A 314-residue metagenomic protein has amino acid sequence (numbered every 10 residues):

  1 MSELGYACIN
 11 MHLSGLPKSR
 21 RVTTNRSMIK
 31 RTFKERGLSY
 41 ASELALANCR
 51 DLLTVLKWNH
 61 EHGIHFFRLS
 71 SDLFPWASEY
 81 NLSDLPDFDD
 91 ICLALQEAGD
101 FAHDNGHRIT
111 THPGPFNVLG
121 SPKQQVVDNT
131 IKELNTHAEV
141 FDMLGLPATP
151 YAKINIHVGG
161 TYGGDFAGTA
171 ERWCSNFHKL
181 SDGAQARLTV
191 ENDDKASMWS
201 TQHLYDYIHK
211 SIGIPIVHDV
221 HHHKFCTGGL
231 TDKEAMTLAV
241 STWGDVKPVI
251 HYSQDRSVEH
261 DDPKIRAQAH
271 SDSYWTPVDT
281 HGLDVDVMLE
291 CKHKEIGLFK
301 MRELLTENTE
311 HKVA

Functional and structural regions predicted by a protein language model:
M1-R108, N117-L146, P150, K179 (+4 more regions): Alpha/beta catalytic barrel-like cores
D72, G114, H157-G159: Short loop/turn motifs enriched for small/polar and acidic residues
I109-N117, I216-K224, I250: Histidine-centered catalytic micro-motifs
T136, G164-K179, K195-W199: Active-site glycine-rich loop that binds ribose-phosphate moieties when present
A152-G168, D261-A267: Glycine-rich phosphate-binding "P-loop"
N155, R187-D194, P215-V220, E290: Catalytic beta/alpha-barrel core
T161-G163, D194-S197, H222-F225: Short, catalytically relevant binding-site loops at active-site mouths
H203-G229: Long, repeat-rich segments with strong aromatic
